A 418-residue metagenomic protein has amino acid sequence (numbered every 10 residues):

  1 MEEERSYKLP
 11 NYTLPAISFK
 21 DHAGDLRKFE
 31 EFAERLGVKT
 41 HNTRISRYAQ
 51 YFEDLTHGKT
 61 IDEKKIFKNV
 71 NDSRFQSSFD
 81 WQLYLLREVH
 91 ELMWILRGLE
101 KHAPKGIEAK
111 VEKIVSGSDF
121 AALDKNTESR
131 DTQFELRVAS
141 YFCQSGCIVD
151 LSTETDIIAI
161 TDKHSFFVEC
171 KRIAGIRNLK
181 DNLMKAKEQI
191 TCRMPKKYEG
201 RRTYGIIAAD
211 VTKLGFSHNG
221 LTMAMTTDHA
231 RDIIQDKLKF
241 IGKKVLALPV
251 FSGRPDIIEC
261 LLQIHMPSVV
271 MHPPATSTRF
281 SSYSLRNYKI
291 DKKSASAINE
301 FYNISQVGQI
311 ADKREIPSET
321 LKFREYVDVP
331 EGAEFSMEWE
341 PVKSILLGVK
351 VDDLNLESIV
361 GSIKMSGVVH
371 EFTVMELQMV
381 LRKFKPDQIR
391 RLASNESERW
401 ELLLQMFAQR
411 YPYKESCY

Functional and structural regions predicted by a protein language model:
M1-T127, D131-T132, L136, S140-Q144 (+1 more regions): Charged, structured surface patches that assemble and position nucleic-acid processing machinery
F142, I157-A159, H164-A174: Conserved catalytic cores of phosphodiester-cleaving nucleases, focusing on short active-site segments
S145-I157: Short, well-structured beta-strand/strand-turn elements
C147, I173, T212: Residue-level marker of positions within ordered structural domains that often coincide with functionally constrained
R177: Glycine-rich nucleotide-phosphate-binding loops and adjacent flexible coil segments
